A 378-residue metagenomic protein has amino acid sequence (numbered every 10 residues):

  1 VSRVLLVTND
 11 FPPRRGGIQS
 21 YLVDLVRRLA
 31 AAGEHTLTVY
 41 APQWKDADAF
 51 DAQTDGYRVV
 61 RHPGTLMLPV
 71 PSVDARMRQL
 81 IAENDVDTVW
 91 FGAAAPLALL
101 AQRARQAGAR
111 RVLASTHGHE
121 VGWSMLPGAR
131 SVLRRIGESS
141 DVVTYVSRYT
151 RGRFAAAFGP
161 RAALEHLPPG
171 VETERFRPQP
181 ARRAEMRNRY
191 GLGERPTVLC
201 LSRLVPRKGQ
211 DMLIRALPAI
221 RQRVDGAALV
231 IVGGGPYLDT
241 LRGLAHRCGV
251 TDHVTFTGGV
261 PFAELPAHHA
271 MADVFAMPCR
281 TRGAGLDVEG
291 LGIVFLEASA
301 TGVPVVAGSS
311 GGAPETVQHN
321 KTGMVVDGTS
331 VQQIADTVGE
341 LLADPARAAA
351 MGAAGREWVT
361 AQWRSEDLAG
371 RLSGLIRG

Functional and structural regions predicted by a protein language model:
F91-L97: Short His-centered aromatic/hydrophobic patch
T144, L192-K208, I214-L217: Conserved donor-binding/catalytic core segment of Leloir-type glycosyltransferases
Y149, G170: Carbohydrate-associated surface elements
G226, H253, Q333, E340 (+2 more regions): A short, well-ordered alpha-helix in the C-terminal region of glycosyltransferases
R242-E264, V274: Nucleotide-activated donor-binding/catalytic signature segment of Leloir-type glycosyltransferases, i.e., the conserved
G259, A270-V288, V303: Acidic donor-binding loop of glycosyltransferase active sites
F295, A300, P304-A307, V317: Short hydrophobic beta-strand element within catalytic cores of glycosyltransferases and related nucleotide-activated
T316-N320, M324-V331, E340-A346: Conserved acidic donor-binding segment of nucleotide-sugar-dependent glycosyltransferases
